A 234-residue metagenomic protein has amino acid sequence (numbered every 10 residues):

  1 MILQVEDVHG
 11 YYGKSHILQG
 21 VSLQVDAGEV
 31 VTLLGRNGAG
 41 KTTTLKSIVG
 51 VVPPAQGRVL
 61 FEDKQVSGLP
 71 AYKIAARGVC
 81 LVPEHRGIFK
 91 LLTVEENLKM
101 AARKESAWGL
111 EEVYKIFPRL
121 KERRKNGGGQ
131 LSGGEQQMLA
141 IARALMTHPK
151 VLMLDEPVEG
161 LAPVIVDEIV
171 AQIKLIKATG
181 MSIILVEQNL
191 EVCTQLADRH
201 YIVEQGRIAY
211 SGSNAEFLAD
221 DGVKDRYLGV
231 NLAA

Functional and structural regions predicted by a protein language model:
M1-A234: Glycine-rich phosphate-binding loops of nucleotide-dependent enzymes
